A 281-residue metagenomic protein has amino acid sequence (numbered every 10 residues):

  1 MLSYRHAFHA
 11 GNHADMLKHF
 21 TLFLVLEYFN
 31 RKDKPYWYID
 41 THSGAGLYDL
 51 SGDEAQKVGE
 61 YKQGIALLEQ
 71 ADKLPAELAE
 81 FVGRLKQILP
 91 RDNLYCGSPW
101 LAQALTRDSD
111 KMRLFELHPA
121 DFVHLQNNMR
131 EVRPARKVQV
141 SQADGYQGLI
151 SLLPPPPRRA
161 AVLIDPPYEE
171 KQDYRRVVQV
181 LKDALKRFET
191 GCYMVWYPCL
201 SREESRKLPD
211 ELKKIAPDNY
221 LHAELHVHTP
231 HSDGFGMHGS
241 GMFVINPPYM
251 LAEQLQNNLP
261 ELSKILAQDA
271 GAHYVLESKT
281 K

Functional and structural regions predicted by a protein language model:
M1-K281: Class I S-adenosyl-L-methionine-dependent methyltransferase catalytic core
